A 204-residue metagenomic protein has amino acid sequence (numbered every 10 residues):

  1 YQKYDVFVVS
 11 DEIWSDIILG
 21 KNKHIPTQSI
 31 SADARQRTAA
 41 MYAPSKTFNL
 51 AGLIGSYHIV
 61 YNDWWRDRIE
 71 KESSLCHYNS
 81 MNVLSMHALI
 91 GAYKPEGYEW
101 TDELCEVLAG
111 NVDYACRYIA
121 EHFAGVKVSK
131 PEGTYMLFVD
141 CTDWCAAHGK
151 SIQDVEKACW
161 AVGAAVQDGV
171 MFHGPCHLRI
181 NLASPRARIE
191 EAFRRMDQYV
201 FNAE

Functional and structural regions predicted by a protein language model:
Y1-E204: PLP-dependent class I/II
